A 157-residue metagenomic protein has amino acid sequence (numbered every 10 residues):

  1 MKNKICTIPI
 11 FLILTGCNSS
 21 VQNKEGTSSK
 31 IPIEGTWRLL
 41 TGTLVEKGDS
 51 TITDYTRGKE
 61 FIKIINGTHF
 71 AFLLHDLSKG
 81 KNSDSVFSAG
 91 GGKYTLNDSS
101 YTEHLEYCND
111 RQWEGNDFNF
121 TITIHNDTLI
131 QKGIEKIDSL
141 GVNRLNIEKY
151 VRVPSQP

Functional and structural regions predicted by a protein language model:
M1-K2: N-terminal secretory signal peptides that target proteins for export/translocation
I5-L14: Sec-dependent N-terminal signal peptides
C17-A89, T102-P157: Lipid interaction determinants
K93-T95: Beta-propeller blade signature
